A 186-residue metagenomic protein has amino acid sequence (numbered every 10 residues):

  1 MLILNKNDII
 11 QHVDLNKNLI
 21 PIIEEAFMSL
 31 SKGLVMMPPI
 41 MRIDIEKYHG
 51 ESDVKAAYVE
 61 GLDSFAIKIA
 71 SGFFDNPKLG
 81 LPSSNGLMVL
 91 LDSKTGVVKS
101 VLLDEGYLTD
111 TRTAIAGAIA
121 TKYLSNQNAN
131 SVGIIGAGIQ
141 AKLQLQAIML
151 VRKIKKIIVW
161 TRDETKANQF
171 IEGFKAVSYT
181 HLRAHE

Functional and structural regions predicted by a protein language model:
M1-T109, A116-A118, S125-N128: N-terminal ligand-binding/catalytic initiation module
I3-L4, M149-K153: Acidic/polar active-site rim loop that often engages polyanionic ligands
L108, I139, T165-K166: Short alpha-helical
G117, N128-M149, T161-R162: Glycine-rich adenosine-cofactor-binding loop
A120-Y123, A147-V151, G173: A generic secondary-structure signal
R152-K175: NAD(P)-binding Rossmann-fold cofactor-contacting core
T180-E186: Conserved small/polar residues in nucleotide/adenosyl-binding loops
